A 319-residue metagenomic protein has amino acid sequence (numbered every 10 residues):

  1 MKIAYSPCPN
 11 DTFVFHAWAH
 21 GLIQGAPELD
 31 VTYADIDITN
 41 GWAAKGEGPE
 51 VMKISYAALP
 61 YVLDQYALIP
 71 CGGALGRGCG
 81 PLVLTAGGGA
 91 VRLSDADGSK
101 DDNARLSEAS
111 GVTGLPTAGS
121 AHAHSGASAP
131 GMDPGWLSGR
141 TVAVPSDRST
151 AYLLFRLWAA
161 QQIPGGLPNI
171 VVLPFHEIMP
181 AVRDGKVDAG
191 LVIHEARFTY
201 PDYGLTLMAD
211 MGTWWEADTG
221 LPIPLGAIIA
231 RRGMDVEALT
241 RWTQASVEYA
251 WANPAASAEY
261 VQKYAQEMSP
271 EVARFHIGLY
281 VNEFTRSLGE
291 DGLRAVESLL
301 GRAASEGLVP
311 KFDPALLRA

Functional and structural regions predicted by a protein language model:
K2, Q65-A74, T141-V142: A structural signal for short loop-to-beta-strand junctions that line the ligand-binding cleft of periplasmic/secreted
K2-H20, A34, P81, T85-G98 (+5 more regions): Bilobed "Venus flytrap"/periplasmic-binding protein-like clamshell domains and structurally analogous long
Q24-I38: A short beta-strand-loop structural module common to alpha/beta enzyme folds
D35-D37, A43-P60, D64-Q65, P174-F175 (+1 more regions): Beta->alpha turn/N-cap motifs
W42-K45, V182-R183, A303: Hydrophobic residues within well-ordered alpha-helices
P70-D95, G119-G131, W215-R232: Hydrophobic/proline-rich hinge and linker segments of small-molecule sensing/allosteric domains, predominantly
L173-K263: Pocket-lining segment of extracytoplasmic ligand-binding domains
G233-R302: Secondary-structure end/capping motifs
